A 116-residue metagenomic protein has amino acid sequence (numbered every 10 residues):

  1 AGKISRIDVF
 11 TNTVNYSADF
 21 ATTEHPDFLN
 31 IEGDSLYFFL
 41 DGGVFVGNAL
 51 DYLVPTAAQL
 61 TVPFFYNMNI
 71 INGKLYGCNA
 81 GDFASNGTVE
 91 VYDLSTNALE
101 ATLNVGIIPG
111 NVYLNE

Functional and structural regions predicted by a protein language model:
A1, G43-F45, G81-S85: Short glycine/acidic-enriched loop and turn motifs that connect beta-strands
A1-L36: Acidic, serine/threonine- and glycine-rich low-complexity intrinsically disordered segments that serve as flexible
I4-I7, F45-L50, V89-Y92: Hydrophobic/aromatic beta-strand positions that recur at structurally equivalent sites within the blades
N12-A21, Y52-L60, A98-L103: A short beta-strand motif characteristic of beta-propeller blades
T22-G33, V62-N72, V105-E116: Repeated scaffold domains used in trafficking and secretory/extracellular systems, primarily beta-propellers
L29-Y52: C-terminal structural cap/anchor segments
S35-F38, K74-C78: Conserved beta-propeller blade signature
T88-E90, S95-E116: Blade-level signature of beta-propeller repeat domains, shared across WD40, Kelch, NHL, RCC1 and BNR/Asp-box propellers
